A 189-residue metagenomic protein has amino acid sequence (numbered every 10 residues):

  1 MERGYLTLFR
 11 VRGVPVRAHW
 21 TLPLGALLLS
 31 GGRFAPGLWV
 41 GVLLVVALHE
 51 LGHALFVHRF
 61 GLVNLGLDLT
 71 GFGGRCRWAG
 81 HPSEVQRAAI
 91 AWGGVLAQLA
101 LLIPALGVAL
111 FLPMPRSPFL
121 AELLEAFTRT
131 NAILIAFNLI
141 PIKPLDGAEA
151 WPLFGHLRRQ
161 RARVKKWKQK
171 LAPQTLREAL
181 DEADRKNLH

Functional and structural regions predicted by a protein language model:
M1-H189: Hydrophobic transmembrane alpha-helices and their immediate loop junctions in multi-pass integral membrane proteins
